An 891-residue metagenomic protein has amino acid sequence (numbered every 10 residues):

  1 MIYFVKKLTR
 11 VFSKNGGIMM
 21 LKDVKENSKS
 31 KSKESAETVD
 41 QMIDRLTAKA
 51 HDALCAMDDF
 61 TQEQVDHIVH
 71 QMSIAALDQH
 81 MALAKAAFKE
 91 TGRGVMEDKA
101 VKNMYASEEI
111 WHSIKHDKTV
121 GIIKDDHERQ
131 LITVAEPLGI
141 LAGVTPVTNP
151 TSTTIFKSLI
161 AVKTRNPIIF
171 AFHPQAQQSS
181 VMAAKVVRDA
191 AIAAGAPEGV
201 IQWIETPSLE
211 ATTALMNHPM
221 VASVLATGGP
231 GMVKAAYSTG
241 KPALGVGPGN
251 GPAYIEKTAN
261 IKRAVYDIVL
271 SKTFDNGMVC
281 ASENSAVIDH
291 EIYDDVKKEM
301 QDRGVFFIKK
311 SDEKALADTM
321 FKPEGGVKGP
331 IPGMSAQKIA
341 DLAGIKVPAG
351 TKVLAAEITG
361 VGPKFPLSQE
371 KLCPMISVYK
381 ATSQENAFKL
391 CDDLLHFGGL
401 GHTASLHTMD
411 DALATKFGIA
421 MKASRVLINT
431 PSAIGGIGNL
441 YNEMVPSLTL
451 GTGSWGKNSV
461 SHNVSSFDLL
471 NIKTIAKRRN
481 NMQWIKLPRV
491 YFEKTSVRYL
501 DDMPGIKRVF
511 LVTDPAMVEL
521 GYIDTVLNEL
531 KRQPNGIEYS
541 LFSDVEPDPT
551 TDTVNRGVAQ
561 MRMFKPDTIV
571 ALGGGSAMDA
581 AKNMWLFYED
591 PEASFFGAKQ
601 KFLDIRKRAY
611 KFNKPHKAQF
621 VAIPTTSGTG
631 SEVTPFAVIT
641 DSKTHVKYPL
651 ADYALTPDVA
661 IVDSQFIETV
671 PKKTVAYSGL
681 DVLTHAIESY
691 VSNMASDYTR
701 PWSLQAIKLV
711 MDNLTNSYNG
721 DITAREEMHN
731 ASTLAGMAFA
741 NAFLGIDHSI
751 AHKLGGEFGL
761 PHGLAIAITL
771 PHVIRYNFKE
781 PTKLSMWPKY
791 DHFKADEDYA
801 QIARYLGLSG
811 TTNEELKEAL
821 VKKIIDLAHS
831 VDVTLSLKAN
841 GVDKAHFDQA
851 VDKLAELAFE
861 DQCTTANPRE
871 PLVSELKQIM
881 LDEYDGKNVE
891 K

Functional and structural regions predicted by a protein language model:
I18-I132, D302: N-terminal Rossmann-like NAD(P)+-binding subdomain of aldehyde/semialdehyde dehydrogenases
K29, D58, I345-N481: Conserved C-terminal structural/oligomerization subdomain of aldehyde/semialdehyde dehydrogenase
K29-S30, E37-T38, I155, V233-G362: ALDH superfamily catalytic-core signature
K118, A183, D552-Q665: Glycine/threonine-rich beta-strand-loop-alpha-helix active-site module that forms ligand/phosphate-binding
I122-R263: Rossmann-like NAD(P) dinucleotide-binding subdomain of oxidoreductase/dehydrogenase enzymes
D302, V633-A742: Carboxylate- and glycine-rich phosphate/diphosphate-binding segment that chelates Mg2+/Mn2+
M482-T568, L837: ATP/NTP phosphate-donor binding region
L764-Q849, V889-E890: Gly/Pro-rich interdomain helix-loop hinge
